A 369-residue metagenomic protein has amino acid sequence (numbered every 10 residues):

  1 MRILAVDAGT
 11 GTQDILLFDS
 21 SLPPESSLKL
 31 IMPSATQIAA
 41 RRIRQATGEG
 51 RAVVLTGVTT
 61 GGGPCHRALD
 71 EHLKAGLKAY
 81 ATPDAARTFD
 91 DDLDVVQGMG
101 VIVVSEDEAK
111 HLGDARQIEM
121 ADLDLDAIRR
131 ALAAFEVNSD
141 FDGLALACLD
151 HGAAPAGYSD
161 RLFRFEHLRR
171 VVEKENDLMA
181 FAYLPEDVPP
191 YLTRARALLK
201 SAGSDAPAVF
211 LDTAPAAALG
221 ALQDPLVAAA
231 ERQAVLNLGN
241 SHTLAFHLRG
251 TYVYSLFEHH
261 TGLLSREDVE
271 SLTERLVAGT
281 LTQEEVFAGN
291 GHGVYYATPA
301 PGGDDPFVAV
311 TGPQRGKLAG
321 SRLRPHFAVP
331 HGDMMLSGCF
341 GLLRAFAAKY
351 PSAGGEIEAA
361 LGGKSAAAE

Functional and structural regions predicted by a protein language model:
M1-D19, A230-G250: Gly/Thr-rich phosphate-binding beta-strand-loop-beta motif of the actin/hexokinase/Hsp70
M1-L4, F18-Q233, H259-R266, G279-E369: Nucleotide/phosphate-binding catalytic cleft detector across ATP-hydrolyzing and phosphate-transferring enzymes
H242, Y252-Y254, D305: A broad structural signal for short, well-ordered beta-strand segments within beta-sheet-rich domains
F246-A278: A beta-strand-loop signature enriched in Asp, Gly, Thr, and Trp that corresponds to the sialidase/neuraminidase Asp-box
